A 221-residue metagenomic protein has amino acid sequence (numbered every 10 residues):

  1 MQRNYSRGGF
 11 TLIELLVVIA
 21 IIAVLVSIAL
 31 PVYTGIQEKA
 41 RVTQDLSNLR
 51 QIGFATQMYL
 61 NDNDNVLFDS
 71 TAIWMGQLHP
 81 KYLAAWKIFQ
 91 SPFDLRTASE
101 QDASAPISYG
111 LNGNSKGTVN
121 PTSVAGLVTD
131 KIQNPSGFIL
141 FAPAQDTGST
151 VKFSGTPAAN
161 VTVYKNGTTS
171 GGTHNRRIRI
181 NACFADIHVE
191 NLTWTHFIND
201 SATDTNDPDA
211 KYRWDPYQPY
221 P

Functional and structural regions predicted by a protein language model:
Q2-S47: Amphipathic alpha-helical segments typified by the pilin-like N-terminal helix that continues immediately C-terminal
T43-P221: Short, well-structured segments within or immediately adjacent to enzyme catalytic domains that line ligand-binding
